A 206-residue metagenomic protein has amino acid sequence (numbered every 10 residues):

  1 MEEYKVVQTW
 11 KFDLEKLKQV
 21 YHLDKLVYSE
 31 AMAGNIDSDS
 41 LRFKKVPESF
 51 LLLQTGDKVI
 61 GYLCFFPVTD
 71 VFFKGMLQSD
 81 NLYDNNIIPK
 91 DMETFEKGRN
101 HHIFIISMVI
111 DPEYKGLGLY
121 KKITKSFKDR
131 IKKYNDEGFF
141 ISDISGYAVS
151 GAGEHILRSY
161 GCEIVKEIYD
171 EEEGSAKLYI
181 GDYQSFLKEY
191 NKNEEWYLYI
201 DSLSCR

Functional and structural regions predicted by a protein language model:
M1-E2, F43-T55, L82-M92, K122-T124 (+1 more regions): Short N-terminal helix-initiation segments at or just after the protein's N-terminus
M1-E2, V7-F12, V27, F104 (+2 more regions): Terminal substrate-recognition subdomain of acyl/acetyltransferases
M1-S38, K45-P67, V71: Short amphipathic alpha-helix that is part of the acyltransferase structural core
D24, T124-K128, L157: Polar/charged side chains located within well-ordered beta-strands of beta-rich proteins
D37-R42, I168-D170: Short, solvent-exposed loop/turn elements at beta->coil junctions and helix N-caps that rim active or binding pockets
C64-S107: Conserved acyl-donor/pantetheine-binding loop and adjacent beta-alpha core of acyl/acetyltransferases and related
I110, G116-K132: Conserved acetyl-CoA-binding loop-helix of GNAT-fold acetyltransferases
